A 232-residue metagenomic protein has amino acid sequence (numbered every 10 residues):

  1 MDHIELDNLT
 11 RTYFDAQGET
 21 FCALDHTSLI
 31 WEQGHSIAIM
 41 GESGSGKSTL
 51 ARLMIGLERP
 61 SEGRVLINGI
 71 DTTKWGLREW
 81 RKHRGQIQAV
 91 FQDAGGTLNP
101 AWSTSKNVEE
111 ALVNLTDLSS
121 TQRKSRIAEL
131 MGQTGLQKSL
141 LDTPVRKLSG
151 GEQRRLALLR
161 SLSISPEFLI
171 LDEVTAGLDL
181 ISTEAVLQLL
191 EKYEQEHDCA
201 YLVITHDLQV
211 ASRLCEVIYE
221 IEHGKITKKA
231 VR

Functional and structural regions predicted by a protein language model:
M40-E42: The feature captures the beta-strand-to-loop junction immediately N-terminal to the Walker
I55: Helix-to-loop junction immediately C-terminal to a conserved catalytic motif
G63-D71: Conserved ABC transporter NBD signature motif
T72-Q88, K106, N114: ABC ATPase NBD coupling module
Q122-S139: Conserved ABC ATPase "signature" region
P144-L148, E152: Conserved ABC ATPase signature
L158: Hydrophobic anchor residue at the start of the ABC signature
